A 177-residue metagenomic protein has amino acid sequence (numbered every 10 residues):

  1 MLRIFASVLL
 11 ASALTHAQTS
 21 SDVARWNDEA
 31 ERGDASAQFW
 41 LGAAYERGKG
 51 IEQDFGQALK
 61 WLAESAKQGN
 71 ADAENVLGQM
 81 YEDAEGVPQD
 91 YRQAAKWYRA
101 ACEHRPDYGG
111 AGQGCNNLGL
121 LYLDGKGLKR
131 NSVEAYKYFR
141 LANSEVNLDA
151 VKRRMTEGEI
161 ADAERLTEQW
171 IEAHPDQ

Functional and structural regions predicted by a protein language model:
D28-E31, A63-K67, A100-P106, N143-S144 (+1 more regions): Conserved structural position within tetratricopeptide repeats
E31, E46-Q53, K67, E85-Q89 (+3 more regions): Short coil/turn and helix-start
W40-R47, V76-D83, A101, C115-D124 (+1 more regions): Hydrophobic face of amphipathic alpha-helices that form TPR/SEL1-like repeat modules and related alpha-solenoid
N143-Q177: Terminal, low-structured helical/coil segments at or just beyond the last alpha-helical repeat
